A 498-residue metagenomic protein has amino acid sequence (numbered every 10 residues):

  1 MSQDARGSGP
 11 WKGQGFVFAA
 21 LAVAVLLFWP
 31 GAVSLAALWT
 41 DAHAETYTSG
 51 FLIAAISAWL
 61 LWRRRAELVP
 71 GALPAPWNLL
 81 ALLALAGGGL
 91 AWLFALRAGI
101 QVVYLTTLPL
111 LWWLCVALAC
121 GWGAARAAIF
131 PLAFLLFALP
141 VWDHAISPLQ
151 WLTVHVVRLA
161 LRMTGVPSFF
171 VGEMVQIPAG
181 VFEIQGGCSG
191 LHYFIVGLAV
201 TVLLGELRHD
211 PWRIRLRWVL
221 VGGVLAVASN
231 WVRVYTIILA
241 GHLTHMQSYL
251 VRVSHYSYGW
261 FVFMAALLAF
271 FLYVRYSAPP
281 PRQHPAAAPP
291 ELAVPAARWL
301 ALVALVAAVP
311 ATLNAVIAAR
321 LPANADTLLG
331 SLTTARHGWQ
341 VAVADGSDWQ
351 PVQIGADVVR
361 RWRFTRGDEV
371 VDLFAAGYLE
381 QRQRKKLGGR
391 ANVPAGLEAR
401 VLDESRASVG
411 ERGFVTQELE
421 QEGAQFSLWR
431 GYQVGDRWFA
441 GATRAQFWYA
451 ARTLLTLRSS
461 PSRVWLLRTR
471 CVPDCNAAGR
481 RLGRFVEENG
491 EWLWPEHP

Functional and structural regions predicted by a protein language model:
S2-P498: Hydrophobic N-terminal alpha-helices or hydrophobic patches in metabolic proteins across all domains of life
